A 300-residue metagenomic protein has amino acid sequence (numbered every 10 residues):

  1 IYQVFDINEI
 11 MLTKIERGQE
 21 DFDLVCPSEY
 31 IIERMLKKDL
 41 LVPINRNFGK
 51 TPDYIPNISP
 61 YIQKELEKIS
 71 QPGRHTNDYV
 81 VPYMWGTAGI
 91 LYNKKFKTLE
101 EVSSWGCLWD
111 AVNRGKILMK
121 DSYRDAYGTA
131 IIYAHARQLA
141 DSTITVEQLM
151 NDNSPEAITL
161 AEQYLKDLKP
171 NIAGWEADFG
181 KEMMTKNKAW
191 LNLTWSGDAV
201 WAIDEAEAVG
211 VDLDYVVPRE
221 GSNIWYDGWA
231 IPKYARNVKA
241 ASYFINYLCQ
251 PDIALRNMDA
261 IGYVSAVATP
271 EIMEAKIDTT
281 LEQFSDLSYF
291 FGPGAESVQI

Functional and structural regions predicted by a protein language model:
I1-K38: Early extracytoplasmic/lumenal segment of secretory-pathway proteins
Y2-V4, D23-C26, P82, G89-L91 (+6 more regions): Structural recognition of the beta-strand scaffold that forms the well-ordered cores of secreted hydrolase catalytic
I7-E9, Y30-R34, T87-A88, F96-T98 (+6 more regions): Solvent-exposed loop/turn segments at secondary-structure junctions within structured extracellular/periplasmic domains
I10-K14, I32, W105, G180-M183 (+3 more regions): Short, hydrophobic alpha-helical packing/hinge segments within bilobed ligand-binding/sensory domains
Y30, Y83-W85, W105, W109 (+3 more regions): Tryptophan-centric aromatic hotspots in well-structured domains and transmembrane helices
L36-F179, M183-K188: Extracytoplasmic ligand-binding site segments that recognize negatively charged/polar headgroups
P170-Y234, E271-E282: Extracytoplasmic/periplasmic substrate-binding proteins
S222, D227-S297: Mature extracytoplasmic/periplasmic domains
